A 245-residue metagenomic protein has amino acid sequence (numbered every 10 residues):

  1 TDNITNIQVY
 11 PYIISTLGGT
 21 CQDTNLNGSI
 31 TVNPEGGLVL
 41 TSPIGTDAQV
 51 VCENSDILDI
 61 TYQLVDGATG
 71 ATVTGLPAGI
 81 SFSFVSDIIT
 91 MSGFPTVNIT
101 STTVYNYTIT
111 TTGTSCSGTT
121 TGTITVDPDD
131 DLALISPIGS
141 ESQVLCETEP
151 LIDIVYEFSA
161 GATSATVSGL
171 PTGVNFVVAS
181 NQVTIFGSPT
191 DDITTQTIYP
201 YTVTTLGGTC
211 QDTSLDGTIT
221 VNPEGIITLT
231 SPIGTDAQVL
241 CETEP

Functional and structural regions predicted by a protein language model:
T1-T5, T90-T100, T184-T194: Extracellular/luminal low-complexity segments enriched in Ser/Thr/Pro
N6-Y12, S101-Y107, T195-Y201: Exposed beta-strand face motif in extracellular beta-rich ectodomains
T16-C21, T111-C116, T205-C210: Short, solvent-exposed loop/turn segments at the edges of extracellular beta-sandwich modules
D23-E35, C116-D129, C210-N222: C-terminal edge beta-strand
V39-E53, L134-C146, L229-E242: Short, solvent-exposed loop/edge segments of extracellular or virion-exposed proteins
S55-Q63, E149-E157, E244-P245: A short beta-strand segment in extracellular, disulfide-stabilized domains
L64-G70, L76, L151, F158-S164: Short proline/glycine-enriched turn/loop motifs at strand-loop junctions of beta-rich domains
A71-I89, A165-V183: Low-complexity "stalk/linker" and mucin-like segments enriched in Ser/Thr/Pro/Ala/Gly
